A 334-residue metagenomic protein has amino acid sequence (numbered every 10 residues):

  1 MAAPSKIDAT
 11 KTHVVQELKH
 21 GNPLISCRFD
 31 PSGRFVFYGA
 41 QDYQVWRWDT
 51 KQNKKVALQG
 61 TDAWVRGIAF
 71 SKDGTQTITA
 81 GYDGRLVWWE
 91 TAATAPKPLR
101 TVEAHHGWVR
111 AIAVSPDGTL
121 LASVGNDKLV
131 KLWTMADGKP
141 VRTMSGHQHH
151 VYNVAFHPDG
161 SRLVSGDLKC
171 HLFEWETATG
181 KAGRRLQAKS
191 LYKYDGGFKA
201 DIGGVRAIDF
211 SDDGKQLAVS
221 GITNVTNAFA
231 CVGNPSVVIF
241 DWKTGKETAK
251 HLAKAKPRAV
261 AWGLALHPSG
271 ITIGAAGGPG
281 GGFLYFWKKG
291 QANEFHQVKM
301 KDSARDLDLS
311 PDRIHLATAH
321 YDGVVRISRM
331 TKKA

Functional and structural regions predicted by a protein language model:
M1-A334: WD40-repeat beta-propeller superdomains and closely related acidic/aromatic-rich repeat-like regions
